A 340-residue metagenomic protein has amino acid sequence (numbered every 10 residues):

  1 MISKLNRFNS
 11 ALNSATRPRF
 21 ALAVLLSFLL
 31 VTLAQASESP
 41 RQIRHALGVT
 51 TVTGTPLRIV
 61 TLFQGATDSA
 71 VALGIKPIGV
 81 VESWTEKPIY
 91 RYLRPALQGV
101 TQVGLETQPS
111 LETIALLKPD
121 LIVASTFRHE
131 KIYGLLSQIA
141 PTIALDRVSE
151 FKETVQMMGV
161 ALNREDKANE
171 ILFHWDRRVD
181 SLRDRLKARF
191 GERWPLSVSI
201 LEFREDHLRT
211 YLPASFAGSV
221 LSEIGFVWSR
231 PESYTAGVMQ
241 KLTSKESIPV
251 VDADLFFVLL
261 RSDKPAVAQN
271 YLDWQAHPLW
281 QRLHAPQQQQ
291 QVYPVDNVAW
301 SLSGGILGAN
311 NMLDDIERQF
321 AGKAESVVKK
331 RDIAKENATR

Functional and structural regions predicted by a protein language model:
I2-L22: Bacterial N-terminal signal peptides that target proteins for export
R19-T32: Bacterial N-terminal signal peptides
A34-E38: Boundary at the C-terminal end of the N-terminal hydrophobic targeting segment
R58-L62, A66-A70, E170-P231: Basic- and aromatic-lined ligand-binding clefts that recognize polyanionic substrates
L62-A66, Y133-N169, D176, A266-V295: Charged, glycine-enriched surface loops/patches that mediate electrostatic binding to polyanionic ligands
A66-T113: A short, structured surface patch at a secondary-structure boundary
L111-T113, K118-V123, P141, D252-F256: Proline-aspartate-enriched helix->loop->beta-strand connector
L255-R340: Structured C-terminal subdomain patch of bacterial secreted/periplasmic proteins
